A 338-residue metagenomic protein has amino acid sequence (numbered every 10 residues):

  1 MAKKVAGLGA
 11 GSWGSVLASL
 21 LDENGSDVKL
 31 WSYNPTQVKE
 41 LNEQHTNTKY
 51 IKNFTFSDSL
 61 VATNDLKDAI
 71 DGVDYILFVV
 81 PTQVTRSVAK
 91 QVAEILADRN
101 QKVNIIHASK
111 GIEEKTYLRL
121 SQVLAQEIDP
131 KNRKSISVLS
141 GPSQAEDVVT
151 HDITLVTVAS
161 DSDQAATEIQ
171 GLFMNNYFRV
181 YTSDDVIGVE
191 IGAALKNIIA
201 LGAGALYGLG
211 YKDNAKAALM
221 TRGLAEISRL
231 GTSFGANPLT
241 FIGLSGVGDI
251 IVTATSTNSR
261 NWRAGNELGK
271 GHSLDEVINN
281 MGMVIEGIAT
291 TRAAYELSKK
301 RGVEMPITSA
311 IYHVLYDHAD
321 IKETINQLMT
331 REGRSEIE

Functional and structural regions predicted by a protein language model:
M1-F54, V61-N64, D68: NAD(P)+-binding Rossmann beta1-loop-alpha1 motif at the extreme N-terminus of oxidoreductases
L8, V16, T36, Q83 (+17 more regions): Conserved active-site and cofactor/substrate-binding residues in soluble primary-metabolism enzymes
L66-D71, Y75-F78, T82-H151: Rossmann-like NAD(P)(H) cofactor-binding subdomain of soluble oxidoreductases
D71-G72, L195, V247: Alpha-helix C-terminal capping/helix-to-coil transition sites in glycosyltransferase folds
V84, I95, V123, E127-S135 (+2 more regions): Internal alpha-helical scaffold of NAD(P)-dependent oxidoreductase catalytic cores
A203-G204, T232-I242, G246, I250-E338: NAD(P)-dependent Rossmann-like dehydrogenase/reductase catalytic/cofactor-binding core
